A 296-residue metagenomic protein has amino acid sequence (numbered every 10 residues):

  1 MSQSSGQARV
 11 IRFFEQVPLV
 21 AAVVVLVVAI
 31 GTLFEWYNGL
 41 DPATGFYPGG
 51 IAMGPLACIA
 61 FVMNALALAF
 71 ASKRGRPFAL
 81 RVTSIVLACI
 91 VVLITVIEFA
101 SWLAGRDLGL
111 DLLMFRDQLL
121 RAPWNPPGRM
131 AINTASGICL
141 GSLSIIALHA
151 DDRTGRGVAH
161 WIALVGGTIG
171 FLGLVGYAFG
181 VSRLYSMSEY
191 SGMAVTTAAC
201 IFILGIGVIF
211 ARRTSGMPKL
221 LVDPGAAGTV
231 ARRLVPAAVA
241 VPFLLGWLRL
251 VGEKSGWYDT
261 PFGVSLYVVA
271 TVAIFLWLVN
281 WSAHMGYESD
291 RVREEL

Functional and structural regions predicted by a protein language model:
G6-V24, A226-V235: N-terminal membrane topogenic signal
P18-T32, A88-V92, A163-T168, P236-F243: Alpha-helical transmembrane segments
V27-W36, L93-D111, T168-G180, L244-R249: C-terminal TM-helix exit segments that contain a strictly Trp-centered aromatic cap at the helix terminus
A43-M63, I85, M193, T260-T271: Loop-to-helix transition at the N-terminal end of transmembrane alpha-helices
F46-L56, R116-T134, M187-C200, G228-T229: Short aromatic-rich membrane-water interface segments that cap or initiate transmembrane helices in multi-pass membrane
P55-S72, I132-A147, T196-T214, T271-N280: Hydrophobic cores of alpha-helical transmembrane segments in multi-pass inner/ER membrane proteins, independent
F70-A79, S144-V158, I209-A227: Cytoplasmic membrane-interface regions of multi-pass membrane proteins
Y190-L204, I209-L296: N-terminal membrane insertion elements
